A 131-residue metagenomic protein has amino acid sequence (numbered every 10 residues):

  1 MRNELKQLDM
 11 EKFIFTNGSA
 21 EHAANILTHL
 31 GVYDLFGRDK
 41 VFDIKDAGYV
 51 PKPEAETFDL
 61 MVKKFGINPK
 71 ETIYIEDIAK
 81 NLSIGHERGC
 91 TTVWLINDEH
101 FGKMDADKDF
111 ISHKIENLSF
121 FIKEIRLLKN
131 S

Functional and structural regions predicted by a protein language model:
M1-E4: A short, well-structured juxtamembrane/interface segment
K6, M10, A20, I26-S131: Asp-based, Mg2+/Mn2+-dependent phosphohydrolase catalytic module
F13: Short glycine/Trp-rich loop-beta-loop segment that forms part of the substrate-binding cleft
T16-G18: Conserved phosphate-coupling serine/threonine residues in phosphotransfer and NTP-handling enzymes
